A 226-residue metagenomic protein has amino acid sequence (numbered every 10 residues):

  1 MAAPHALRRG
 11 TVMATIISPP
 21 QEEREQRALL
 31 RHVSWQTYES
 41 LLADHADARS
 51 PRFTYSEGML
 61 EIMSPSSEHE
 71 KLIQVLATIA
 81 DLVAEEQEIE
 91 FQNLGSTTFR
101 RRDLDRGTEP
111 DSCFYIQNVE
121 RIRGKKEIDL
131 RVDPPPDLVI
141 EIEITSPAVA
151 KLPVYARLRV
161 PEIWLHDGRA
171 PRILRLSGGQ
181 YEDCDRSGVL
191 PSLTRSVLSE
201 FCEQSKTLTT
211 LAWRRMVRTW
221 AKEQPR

Functional and structural regions predicted by a protein language model:
A2-R226: Gly/Pro/Ser/Thr-rich low-complexity, intrinsically disordered segments predominantly at protein N-termini
